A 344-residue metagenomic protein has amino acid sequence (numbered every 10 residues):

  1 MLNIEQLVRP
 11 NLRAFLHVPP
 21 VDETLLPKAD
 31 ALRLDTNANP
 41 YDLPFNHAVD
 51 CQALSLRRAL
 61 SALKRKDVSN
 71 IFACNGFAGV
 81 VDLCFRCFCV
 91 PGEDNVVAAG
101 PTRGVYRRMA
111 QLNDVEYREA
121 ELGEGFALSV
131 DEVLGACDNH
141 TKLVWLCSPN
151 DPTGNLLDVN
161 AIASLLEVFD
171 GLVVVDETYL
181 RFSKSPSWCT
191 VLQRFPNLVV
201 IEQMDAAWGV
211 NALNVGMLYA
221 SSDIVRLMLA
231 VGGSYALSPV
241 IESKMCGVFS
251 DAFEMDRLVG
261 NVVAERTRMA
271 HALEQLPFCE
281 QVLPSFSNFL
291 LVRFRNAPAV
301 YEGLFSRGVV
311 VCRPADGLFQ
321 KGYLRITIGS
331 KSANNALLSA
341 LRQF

Functional and structural regions predicted by a protein language model:
M1-L63: N-terminal "arm"/small-domain region of PLP-dependent enzymes with the aminotransferase-like
S55-N95, N113: Phosphate-binding glycine-rich loop
G79, C87-L146: PLP-dependent aminotransferase-like
Q111, L128-N139, P152-V173, E177-V210: Active-site pre-lysine segment of PLP-dependent enzymes
N197-Q275, V282: PLP-dependent aminotransferase class I/II
V263, Q275-R307: Conserved PLP-binding catalytic core of the aspartate aminotransferase-like
S306-R307, G317-F344: PLP-dependent enzyme catalytic core of the Aspartate aminotransferase-like
